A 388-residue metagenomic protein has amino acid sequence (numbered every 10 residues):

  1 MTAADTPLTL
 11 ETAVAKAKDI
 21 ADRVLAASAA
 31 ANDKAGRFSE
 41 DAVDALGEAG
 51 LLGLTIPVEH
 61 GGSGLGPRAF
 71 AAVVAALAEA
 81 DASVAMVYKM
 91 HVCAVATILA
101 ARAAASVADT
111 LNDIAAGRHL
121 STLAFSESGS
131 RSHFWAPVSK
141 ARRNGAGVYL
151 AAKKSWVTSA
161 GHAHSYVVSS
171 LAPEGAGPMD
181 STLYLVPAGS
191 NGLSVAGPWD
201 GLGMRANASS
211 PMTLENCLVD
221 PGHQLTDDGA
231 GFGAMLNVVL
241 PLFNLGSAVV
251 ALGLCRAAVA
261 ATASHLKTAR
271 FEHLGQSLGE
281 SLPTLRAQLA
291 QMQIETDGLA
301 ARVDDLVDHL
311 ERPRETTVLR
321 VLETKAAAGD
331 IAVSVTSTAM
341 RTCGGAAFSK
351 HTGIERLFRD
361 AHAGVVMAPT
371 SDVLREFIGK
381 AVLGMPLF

Functional and structural regions predicted by a protein language model:
T6, L10, A35, S39 (+5 more regions): Residue-level recognition of alpha-helical structural elements
A26-K34, T296-A327, M340-F348: C-terminal helix-coil-helix/basic helical segment that borders enzyme active sites and/or dimer interfaces and provides
E40-E48, G53-T158: Glycine-rich flavin
K153-S194: A short core secondary-structure module
S155-A160, L242-G246, G364-M367: Glycine-rich phosphate/pyrophosphate-binding beta-alpha loops
G201-E295: Glycine-rich beta->alpha junctions and the first turn(s) of the following alpha-helix
A248, C255, T262, M292 (+6 more regions): Amphipathic alpha-helices that form helix-helix packing interfaces
G345-F388: Glycine-rich phosphate/cofactor-binding loops in nucleotide/flavin-utilizing enzymes
